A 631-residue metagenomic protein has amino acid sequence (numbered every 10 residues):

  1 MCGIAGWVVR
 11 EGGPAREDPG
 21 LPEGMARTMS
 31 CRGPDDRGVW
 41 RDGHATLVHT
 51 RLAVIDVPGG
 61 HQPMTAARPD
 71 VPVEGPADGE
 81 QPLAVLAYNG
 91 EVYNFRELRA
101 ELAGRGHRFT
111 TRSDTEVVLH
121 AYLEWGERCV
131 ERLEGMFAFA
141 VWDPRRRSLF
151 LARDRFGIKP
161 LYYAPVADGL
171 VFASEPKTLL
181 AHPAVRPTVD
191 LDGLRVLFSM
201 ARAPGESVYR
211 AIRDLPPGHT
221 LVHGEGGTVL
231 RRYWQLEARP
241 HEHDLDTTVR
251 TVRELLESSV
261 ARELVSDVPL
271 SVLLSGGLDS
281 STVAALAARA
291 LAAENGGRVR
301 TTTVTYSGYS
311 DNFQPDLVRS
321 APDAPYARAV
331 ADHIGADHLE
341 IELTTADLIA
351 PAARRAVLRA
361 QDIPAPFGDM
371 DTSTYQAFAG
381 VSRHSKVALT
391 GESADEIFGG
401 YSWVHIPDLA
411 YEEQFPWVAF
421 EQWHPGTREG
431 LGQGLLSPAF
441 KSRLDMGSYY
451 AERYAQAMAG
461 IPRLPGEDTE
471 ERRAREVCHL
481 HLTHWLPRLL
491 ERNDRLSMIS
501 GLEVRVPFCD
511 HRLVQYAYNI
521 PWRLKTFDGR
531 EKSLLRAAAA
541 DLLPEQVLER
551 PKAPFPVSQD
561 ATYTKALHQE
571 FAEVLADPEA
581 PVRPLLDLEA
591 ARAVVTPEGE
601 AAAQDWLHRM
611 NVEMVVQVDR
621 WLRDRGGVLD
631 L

Functional and structural regions predicted by a protein language model:
M1-A87, E91, H120-L236, E257-E263 (+5 more regions): N-terminal glutamine amidotransferase
W7-R16, G20, G104, E124 (+11 more regions): ATP-dependent adenylate-handling active sites, centered on carboxylate activation for C-N bond formation
R32-W40, T110-T115, L191, D528-K532: A short, aromatic/hydrophobic, helix- or strand-capping loop or linear motif that either lines the entrance/gate
R37, S113-V117, K532-A538, R550-D560: Polar, surface-exposed loop/tail segments that function as active-site lids or cofactor/substrate-recognition elements
L98-R99, Y516: Short active-site loop/helix that positions an aromatic residue
A103-R112, V185-L191, R523-D528: Cytochrome P450 catalytic domain signature, combining two hallmark sequence patches
H120-L123, G193-M200, L480-E491, M610-G626: Short, hydrophobic/amphipathic alpha-helical patches that form generic packing surfaces within helical domains
L543-A602: PAPS-dependent sulfotransferase catalytic core
